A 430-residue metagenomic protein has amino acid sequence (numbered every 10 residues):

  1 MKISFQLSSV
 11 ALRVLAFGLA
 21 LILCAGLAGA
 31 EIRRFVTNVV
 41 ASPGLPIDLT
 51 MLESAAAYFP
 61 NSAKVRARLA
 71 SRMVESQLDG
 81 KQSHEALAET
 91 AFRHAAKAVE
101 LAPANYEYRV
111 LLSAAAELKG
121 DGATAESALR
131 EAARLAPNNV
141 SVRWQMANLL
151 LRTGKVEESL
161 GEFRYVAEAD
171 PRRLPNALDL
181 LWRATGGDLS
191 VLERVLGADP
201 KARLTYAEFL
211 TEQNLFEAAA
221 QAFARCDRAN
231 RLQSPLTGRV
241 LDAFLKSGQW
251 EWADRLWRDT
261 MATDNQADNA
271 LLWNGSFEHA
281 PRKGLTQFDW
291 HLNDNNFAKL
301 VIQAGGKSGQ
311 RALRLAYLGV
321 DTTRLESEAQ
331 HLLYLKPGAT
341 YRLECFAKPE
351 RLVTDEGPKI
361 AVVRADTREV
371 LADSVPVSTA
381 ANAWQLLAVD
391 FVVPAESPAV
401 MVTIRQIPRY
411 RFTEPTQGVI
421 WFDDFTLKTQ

Functional and structural regions predicted by a protein language model:
R13-R34, N38, R172, R194-Q430: Extracellular and organelle-lumenal recognition/adhesion modules and their flexible linkers in secreted
G29-G44, A70-Q82, L118-D121, G154 (+3 more regions): Short coil/turn linking the two alpha-helices of tandem helical-hairpin repeats
S54-A55, K97-A98, E131-A132, V166 (+3 more regions): Canonical positions in the second alpha-helix
A57-N61, P103, P137, E168-R172 (+3 more regions): Short coil turns that delineate tetratricopeptide repeat
V65, Y108, V142, R173-A177 (+2 more regions): TPR alpha-solenoid repeat register
M73, A116, L150, L180-L181 (+2 more regions): Residue at a conserved register position within TPR or TPR-like alpha-solenoid repeats
